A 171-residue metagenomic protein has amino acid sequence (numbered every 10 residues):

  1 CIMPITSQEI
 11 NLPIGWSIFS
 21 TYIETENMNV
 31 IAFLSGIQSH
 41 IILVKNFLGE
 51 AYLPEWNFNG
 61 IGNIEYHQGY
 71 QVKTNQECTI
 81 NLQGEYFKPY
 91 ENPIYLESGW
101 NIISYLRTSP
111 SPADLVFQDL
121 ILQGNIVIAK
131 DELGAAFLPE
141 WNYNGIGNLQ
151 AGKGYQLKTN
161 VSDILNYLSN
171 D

Functional and structural regions predicted by a protein language model:
C1-D171: N-terminal exported-region signature
